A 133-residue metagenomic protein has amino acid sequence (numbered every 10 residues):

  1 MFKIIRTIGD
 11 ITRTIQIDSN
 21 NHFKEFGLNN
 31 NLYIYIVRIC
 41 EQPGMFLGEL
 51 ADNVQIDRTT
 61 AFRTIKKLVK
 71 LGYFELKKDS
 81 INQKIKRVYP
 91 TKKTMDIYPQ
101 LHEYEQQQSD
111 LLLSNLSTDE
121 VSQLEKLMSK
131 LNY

Functional and structural regions predicted by a protein language model:
M1-F26, L131: N-terminal leader segment of winged-helix/HTH proteins
R6, I34, S122: Active-site phosphate/pyrophosphate-handling residues
G9, V37-E41, H102, S129: Short, locally clustered residues in the helix-turn-helix/winged-helix DNA-binding domain
T12, P43, V54, R58 (+2 more regions): Flexible interhelical turns and helix-capping residues at alpha-helix boundaries within structured domains
D18-T60: N-terminal helix-turn-helix DNA-binding core of bacterial DNA-binding proteins
L47, V54, Y73, K86-R87 (+2 more regions): Alpha-helical transmembrane segments and membrane-interface helix-loop junctions in multi-pass membrane proteins
R63: DNA-binding alpha-helical recognition surfaces that contact promoter or target DNA
K66-K126: Charged, amphipathic alpha-helical coiled-coil/dimerization segments
